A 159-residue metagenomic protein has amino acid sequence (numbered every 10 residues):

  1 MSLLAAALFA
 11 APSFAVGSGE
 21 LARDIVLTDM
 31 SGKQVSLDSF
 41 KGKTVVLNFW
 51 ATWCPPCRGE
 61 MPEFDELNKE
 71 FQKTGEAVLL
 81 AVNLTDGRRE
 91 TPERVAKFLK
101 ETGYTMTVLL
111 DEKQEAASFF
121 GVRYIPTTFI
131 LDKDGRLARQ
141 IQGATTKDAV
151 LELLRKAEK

Functional and structural regions predicted by a protein language model:
S2-A11: Bacterial N-terminal signal peptides
P12-L37: N-terminal "domain-start" segment that seeds a small globular fold
A22-R23, V45, I125-P126: Short loop/turn microsegments at loop-to-beta-strand junctions
D38-P55: Short active-site neighborhood of thiol/selenol oxidoreductases, capturing the structured segment around
G59-T102, E112-S118: Structural microenvironment flanking redox-active thiols in thiol-disulfide oxidoreductases
F98-T105, D111-R155: Thiol/disulfide oxidoreductase modules built on the thioredoxin-like
